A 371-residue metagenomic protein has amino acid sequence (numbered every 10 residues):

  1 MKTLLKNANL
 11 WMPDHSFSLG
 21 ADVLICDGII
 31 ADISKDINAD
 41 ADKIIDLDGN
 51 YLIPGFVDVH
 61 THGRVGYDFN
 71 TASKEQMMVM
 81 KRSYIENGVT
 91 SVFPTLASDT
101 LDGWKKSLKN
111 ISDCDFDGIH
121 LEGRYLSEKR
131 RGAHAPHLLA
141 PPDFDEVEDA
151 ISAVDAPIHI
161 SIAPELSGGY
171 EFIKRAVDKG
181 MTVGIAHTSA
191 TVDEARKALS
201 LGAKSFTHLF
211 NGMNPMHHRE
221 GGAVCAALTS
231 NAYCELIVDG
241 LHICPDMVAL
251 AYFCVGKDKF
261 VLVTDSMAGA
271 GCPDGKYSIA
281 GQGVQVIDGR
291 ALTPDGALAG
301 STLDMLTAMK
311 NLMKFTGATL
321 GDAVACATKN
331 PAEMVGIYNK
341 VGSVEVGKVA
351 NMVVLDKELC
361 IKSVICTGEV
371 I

Functional and structural regions predicted by a protein language model:
M1-A39, I365, E369-V370: N-terminal metal-binding scaffold of metallo-dependent hydrolase/deaminase domains
T3-L5, D14, A39-M78, R82: Replace "His-x-His-based motif
H62, M78-S107, F116-S127, V154-E165 (+4 more regions): Divalent metal-dependent hydrolysis catalytic cores, especially in the metallo-beta-lactamase
G63-K74, L96, A133-A140, T182-A186: Active-site mouth loops of central-metabolism enzymes
K74, R82-F93, E128-V154, K197-L209 (+2 more regions): Active-site gating loops and adjacent loop-to-helix segments of metal-dependent hydrolytic enzymes
L121, A176, F206, L312 (+1 more regions): Conserved, mostly hydrophobic/aromatic
S152-C272: Active-site core of metal-dependent hydrolases
A223-L236, Y252-T264, A270-L355: His/Asp/Glu-enriched, well-ordered alpha-helical/loop segment that forms or immediately abuts the divalent-metal
